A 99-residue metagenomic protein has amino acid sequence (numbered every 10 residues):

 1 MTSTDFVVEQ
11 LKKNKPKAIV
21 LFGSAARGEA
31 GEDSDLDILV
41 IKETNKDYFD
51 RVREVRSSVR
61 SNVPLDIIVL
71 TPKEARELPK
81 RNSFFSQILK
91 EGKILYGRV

Functional and structural regions predicted by a protein language model:
M1-A18, A26-E32, K42-V99: Catalytic core of pol beta-like nucleotidyltransferases
D37-V40: Short beta-strand->loop micro-motif that forms the acidic, two-metal-ion catalytic signature in nucleotide-processing
